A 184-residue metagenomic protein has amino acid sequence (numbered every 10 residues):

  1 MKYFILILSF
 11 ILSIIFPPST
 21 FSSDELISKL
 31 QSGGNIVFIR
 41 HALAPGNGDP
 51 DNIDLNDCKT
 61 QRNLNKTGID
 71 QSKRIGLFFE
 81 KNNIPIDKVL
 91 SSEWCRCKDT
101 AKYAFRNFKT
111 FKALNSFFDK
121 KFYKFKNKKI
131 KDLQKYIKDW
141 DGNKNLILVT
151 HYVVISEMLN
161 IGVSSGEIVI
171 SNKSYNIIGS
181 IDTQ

Functional and structural regions predicted by a protein language model:
M1-F4: Positively charged n-region of N-terminal signal peptides that target proteins for export
L6-L12: Hydrophobic helical h-region of N-terminal Sec-dependent signal peptides in bacterial secretory/periplasmic proteins
S9, T20-F21: Cleavable N-terminal signal peptides
S23-K121, I161-Q184: Active-site-proximal alpha-helix that buttresses catalytic centers in soluble enzyme cores
G34-I36, G142-T150: Generic beta-sheet signal
L114-K124, I130, Q134-I137: All-alpha RGS (Regulator of G-protein Signaling) helical domain and cognate RGS-like helical scaffolds
